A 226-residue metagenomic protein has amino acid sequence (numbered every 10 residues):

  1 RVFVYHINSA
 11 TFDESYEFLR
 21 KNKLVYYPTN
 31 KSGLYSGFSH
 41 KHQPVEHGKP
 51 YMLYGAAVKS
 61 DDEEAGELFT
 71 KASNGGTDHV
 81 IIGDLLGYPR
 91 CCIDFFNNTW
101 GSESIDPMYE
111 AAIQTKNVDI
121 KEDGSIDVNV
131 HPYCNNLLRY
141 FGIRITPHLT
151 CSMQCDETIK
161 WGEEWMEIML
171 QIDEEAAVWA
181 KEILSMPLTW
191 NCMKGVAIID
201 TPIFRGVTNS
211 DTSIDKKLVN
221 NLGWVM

Functional and structural regions predicted by a protein language model:
R1-S73, Y88-M226: A conserved ligand/cofactor-binding region detector
H79: Generic structural marker for isolated residues within well-ordered, non-membrane alpha-helices of soluble domains
L85: Short, conserved, surface-exposed binding loops centered on an aromatic residue
